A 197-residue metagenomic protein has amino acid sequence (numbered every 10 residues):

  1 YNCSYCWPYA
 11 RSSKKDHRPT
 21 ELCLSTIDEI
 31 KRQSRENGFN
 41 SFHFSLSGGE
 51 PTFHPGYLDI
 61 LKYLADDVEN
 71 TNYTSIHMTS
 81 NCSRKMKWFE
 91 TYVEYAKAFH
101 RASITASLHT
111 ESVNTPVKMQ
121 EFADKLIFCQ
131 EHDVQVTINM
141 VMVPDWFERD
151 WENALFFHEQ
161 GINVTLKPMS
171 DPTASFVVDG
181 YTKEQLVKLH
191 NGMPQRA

Functional and structural regions predicted by a protein language model:
Y1-S25: Canonical Radical SAM [4Fe-4S] cluster-binding loop centered on the CxxxCxxC motif and its immediate flanking residues
S4-W7, N70, W88, H100 (+2 more regions): Intrinsic low-complexity, intrinsically disordered segments enriched in polar/basic residues
R11, H109, M169: Flexible loop residues that form catalytic and substrate-binding hotspots at small-molecule/glycan-binding clefts
I27, K31-S45, H54-N153, F157: Radical SAM/AdoMet-radical enzyme domain recognition
G48-G49: Active-site beta-strand/loop signature of hydrolases that rely on acidic residues for catalysis
E152, F157-A197: A C-terminal junction/extension of Radical SAM enzymes
